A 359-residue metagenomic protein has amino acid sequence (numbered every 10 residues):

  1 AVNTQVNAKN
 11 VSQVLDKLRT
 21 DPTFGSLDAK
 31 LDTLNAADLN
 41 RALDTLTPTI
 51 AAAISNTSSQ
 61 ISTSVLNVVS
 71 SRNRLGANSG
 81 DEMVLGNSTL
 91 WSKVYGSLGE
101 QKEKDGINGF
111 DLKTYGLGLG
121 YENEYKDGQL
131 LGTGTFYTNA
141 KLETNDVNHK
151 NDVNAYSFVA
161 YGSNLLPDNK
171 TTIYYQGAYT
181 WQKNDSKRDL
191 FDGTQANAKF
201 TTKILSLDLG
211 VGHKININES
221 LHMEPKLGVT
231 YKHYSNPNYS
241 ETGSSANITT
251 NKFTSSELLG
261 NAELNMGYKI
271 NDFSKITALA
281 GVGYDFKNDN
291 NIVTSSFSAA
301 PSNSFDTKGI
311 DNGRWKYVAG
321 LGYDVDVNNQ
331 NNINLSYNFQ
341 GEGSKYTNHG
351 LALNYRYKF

Functional and structural regions predicted by a protein language model:
A1-P48: Extracellular/surface-exposed low-complexity segments
D28-I215, S336-K345, G350, N354: Outer membrane beta-barrel translocator domains of Type V secretion systems
N35, V84, N123-D127, L165-D168 (+6 more regions): Outer-membrane beta-barrel strand-turn architecture
T89, L130, K170-Y174, N216 (+6 more regions): Membrane-spanning beta-strand positions in outer-membrane beta-barrel proteins
D105-L112, V147-H149, K183-T201, S235-S256 (+1 more regions): Solvent-exposed, glycine/polar-rich loop segments of beta-barrel outer-membrane systems
V159, S163-N164, I217, T250-F359: Outer membrane beta-barrel transmembrane domains
L166-P167, D189, T201-H222, E241-G243 (+3 more regions): Alpha-helical scaffolds that organize eukaryotic protein assemblies
K226-K232: Internal active-site segments that recognize and position negatively charged phosphoryl groups and nucleotide moieties
